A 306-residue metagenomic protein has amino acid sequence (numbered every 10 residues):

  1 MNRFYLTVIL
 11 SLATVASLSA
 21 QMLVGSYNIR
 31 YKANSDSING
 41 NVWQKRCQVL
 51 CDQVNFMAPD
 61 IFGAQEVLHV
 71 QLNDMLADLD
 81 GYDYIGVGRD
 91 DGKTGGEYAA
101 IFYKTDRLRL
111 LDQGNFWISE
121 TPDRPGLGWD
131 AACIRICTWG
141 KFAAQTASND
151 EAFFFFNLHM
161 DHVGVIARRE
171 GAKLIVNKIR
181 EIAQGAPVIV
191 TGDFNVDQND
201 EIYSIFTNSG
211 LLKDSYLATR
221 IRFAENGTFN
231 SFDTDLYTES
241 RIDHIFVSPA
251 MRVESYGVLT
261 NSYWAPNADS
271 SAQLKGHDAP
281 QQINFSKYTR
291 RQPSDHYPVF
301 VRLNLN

Functional and structural regions predicted by a protein language model:
M1-M22: Bacterial Sec-dependent N-terminal signal peptides
L18-D78, R89-E97, C137, E151 (+6 more regions): N-terminal, active-site-proximal structural segment of metallo-dependent hydrolase catalytic domains
S26-C47, I118-A132, D161-G164: Acidic/histidine-rich helix-loop elements that form or flank divalent-metal/phosphate-binding sites at the catalytic
Y27-I29, L158-M160, D193-F194, Y297: Active-site metal-binding loops of divalent metal-dependent hydrolases
N55-P59, L72, L76-G81, R107 (+2 more regions): Sec-exported extracytoplasmic/periplasmic mature domains
I61-F156, M160, S255-T260: Structured beta-strand-rich core segments of catalytic domains in phosphoester-bond hydrolases
G63-Q65, V87, I189-D193, D214-L217: Active-site neighborhood of phospho(di)ester-bond hydrolases with catalytic His/Asp-centered motifs
I166, N177-V188, V196-N306: Metal-dependent phosphoester-hydrolase catalytic domains
